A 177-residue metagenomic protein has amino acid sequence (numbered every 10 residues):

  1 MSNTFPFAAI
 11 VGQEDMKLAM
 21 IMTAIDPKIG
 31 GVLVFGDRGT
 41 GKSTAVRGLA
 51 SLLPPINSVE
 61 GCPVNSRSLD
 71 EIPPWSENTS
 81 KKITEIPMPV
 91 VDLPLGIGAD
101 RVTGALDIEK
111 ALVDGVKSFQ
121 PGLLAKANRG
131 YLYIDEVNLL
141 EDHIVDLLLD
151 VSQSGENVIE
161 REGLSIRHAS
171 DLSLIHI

Functional and structural regions predicted by a protein language model:
S2-I175: Conserved ASCE/P-loop NTPase catalytic core
